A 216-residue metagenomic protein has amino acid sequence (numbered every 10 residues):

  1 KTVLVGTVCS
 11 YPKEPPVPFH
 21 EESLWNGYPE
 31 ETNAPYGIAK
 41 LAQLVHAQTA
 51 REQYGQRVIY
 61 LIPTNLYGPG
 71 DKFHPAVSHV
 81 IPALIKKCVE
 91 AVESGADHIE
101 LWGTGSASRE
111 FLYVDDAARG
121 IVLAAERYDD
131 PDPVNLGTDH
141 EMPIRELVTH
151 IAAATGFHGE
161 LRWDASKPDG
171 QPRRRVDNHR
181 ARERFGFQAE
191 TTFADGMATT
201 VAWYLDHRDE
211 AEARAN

Functional and structural regions predicted by a protein language model:
K1, W25, A34, K40-Q43 (+1 more regions): Conserved cofactor-binding/catalytic machinery of classical short-chain dehydrogenase/reductase
K1-N33, I59: Conserved Rossmann-fold NAD(P)-dependent oxidoreductase catalytic core, especially the SDR/UDP-sugar
K1-T2, E14-P16, G55-R57, A96-H98 (+2 more regions): Active-site loop of short-chain dehydrogenase/reductase
T2-G6, I59-N65, E100-G103, E110 (+1 more regions): Structural signature of the Rossmann-like NAD(P)-dependent dehydrogenase/reductase core
S10-P12, A34-P35, I59-A83, A107-S108: Flexible, glycine-rich beta-alpha linker
K13-P15, G70, R145-L147: Short glycine-/acidic-enriched loop or helix-start segments at secondary-structure transitions that form or flank
E22, E31-T64, A83-S94: Active-site Tyr-X1-5-Lys
E90-N216: C-terminal substrate-binding subdomain of Rossmann-fold SDR/epimerase-dehydratase oxidoreductases
